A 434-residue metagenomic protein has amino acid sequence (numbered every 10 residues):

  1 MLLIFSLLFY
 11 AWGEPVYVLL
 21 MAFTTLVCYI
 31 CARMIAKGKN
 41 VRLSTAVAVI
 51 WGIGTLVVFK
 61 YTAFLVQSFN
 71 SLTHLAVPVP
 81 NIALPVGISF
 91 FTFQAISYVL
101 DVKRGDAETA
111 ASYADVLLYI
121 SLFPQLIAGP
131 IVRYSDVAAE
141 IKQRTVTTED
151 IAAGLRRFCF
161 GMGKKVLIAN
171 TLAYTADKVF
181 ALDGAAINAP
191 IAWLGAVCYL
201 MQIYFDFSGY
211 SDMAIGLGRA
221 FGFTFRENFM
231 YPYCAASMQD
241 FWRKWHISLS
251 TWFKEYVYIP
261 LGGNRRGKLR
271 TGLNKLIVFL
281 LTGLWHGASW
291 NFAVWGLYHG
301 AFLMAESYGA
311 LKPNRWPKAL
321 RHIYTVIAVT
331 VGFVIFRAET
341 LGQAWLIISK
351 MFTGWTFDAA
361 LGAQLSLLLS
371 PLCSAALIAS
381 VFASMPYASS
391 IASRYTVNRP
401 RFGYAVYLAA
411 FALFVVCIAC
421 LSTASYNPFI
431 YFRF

Functional and structural regions predicted by a protein language model:
M1-R433: Membrane-embedded transmembrane alpha-helical bundles that form the catalytic cores of multi-pass lipid-modifying
